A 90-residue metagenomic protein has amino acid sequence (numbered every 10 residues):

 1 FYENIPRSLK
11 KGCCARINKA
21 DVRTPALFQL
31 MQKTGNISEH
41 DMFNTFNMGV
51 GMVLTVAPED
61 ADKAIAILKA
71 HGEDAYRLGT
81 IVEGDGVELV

Functional and structural regions predicted by a protein language model:
F1-V90: Glycine-/charge-enriched secondary-structure boundary and capping motifs
